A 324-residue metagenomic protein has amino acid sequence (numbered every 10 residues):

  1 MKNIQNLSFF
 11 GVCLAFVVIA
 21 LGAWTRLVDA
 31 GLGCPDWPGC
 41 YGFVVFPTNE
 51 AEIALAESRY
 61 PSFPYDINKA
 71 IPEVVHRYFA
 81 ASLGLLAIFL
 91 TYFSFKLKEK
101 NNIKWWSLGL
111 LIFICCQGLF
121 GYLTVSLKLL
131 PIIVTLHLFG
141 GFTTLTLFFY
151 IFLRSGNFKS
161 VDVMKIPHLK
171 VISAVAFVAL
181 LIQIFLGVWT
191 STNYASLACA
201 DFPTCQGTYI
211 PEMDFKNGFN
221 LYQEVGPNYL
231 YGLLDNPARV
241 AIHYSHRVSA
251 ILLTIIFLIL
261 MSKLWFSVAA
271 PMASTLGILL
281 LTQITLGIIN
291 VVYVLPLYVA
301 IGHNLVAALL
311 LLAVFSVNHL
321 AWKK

Functional and structural regions predicted by a protein language model:
M1-F10, K324: N-terminal membrane topogenic signal
N6-P38, A179-T190: N-terminal signal-anchor transmembrane alpha helix
F10-L21, W105-T124, V175-Q183, P271-I289: Small-polar-interrupted transmembrane alpha-helices in polytopic inner-membrane proteins
T25-D36, C115-L138, T190-D201, R239 (+1 more regions): Interfacial helix-loop-helix junctions of multi-pass membrane proteins
A30-P72, S196-N236: Extracytosolic (periplasmic/ER-lumenal) interhelical loops and adjacent juxtamembrane/interface segments of multi-pass
I71-I88, I132-T144, A241-I259, A300-L309: Membrane-interface loop-to-helix entry segments
F93-L108, P167, M261-L276: Membrane-interface helix-loop-helix junctions at transmembrane boundaries of multi-pass membrane enzymes, predominantly
Y150-I172, L312-K324: A juxtamembrane structural motif centered on a specific transmembrane helix
